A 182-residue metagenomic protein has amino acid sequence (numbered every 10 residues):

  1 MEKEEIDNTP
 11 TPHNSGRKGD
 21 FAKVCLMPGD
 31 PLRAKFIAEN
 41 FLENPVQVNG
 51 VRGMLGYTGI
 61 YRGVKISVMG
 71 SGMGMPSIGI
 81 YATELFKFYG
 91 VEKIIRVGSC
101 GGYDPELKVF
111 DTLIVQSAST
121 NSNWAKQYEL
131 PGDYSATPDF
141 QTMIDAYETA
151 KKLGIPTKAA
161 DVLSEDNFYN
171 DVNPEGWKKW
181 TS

Functional and structural regions predicted by a protein language model:
M1-G79: N-terminal short beta-loop-beta anion/metal-coordinating cradle
T83-F86: Glycine/small-residue-rich loop that forms an oxyanion/phosphate-binding "nest" at active or ligand-binding sites
V91-E92: Short acidic/polar active-site loop segments enriched in Thr and Asp
P105-V109, A125-K126, V172-E175: Short acidic, glycine/serine/threonine-rich loops at helix termini
K108, T112-Q116: Structural signature of FAD isoalloxazine-binding scaffolds in flavoprotein oxidoreductases
S117-Y134: Acidic/polar active-site rim loop that often engages polyanionic ligands
T137-S182: Active-site rim beta-loop-alpha module in soluble metabolic enzymes
